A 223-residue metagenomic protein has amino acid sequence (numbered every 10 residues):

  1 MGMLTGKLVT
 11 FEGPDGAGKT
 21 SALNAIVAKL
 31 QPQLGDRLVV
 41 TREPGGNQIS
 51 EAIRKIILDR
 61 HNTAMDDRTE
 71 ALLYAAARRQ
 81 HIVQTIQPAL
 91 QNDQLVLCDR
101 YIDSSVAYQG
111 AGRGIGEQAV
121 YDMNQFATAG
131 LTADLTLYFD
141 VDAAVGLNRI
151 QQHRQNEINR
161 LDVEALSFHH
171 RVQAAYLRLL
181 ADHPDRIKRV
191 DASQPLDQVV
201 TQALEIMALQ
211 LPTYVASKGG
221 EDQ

Functional and structural regions predicted by a protein language model:
G2-M3, A25-K29, A144-Q223: NTP-dependent small-molecule kinase module
L4-L8: Pre-Walker A (Motif I) flank of P-loop NTPase domains
F11: Hydrophobic anchor at the beta1->P-loop junction of P-loop NTPases
P14: P-loop (Walker A) phosphate-binding loop of NTP-binding proteins
K19: Conserved lysine of the Walker
A22: Hydrophobic positions on the alpha1 helix immediately C-terminal to the Walker A/P-loop
G35-T128: ATP-dependent small-molecule kinase phosphotransfer cores that center on conserved nucleotide phosphate-binding segments
S104-A174: A glycine- and Lys/Arg-enriched "phosphate-lid" helix/loop adjacent to the NTP-binding pocket of small-molecule kinases
